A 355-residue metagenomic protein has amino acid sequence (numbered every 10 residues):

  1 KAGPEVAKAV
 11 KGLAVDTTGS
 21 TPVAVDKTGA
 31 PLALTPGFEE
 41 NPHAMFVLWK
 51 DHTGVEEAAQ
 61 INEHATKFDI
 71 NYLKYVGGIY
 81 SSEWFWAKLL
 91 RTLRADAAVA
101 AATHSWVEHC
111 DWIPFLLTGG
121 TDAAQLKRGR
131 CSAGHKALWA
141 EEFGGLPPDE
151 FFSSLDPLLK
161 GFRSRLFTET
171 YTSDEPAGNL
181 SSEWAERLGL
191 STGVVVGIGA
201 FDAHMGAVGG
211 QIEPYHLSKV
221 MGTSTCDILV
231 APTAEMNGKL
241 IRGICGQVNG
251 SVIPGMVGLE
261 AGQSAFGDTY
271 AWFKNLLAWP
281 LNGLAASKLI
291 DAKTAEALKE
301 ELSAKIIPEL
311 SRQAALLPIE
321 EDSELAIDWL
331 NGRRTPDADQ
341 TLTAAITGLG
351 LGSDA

Functional and structural regions predicted by a protein language model:
K1-G3, I113, A207: Stable alpha-helical structural segments in soluble proteins, enriched in small hydrophobic residues
E5-N62, T66-K67, A97-A101, G120-D122 (+5 more regions): Glycine/Thr-rich phosphate-binding loops that ligate phosphate moieties of nucleotide and other phosphorylated ligands
V25, N62-I198, I327-N331, S353: Gly/Ser/Thr-rich active-site cleft segment
S181-L190, A200-H216: Conserved phosphate-binding catalytic cores of ATP/NTP-utilizing and phosphoryl-transfer enzymes
G206-A207, C226-L229: Adenylate-forming
K219: Conserved active-site beta-strand element of glycosyltransferases/polysaccharide synthases
